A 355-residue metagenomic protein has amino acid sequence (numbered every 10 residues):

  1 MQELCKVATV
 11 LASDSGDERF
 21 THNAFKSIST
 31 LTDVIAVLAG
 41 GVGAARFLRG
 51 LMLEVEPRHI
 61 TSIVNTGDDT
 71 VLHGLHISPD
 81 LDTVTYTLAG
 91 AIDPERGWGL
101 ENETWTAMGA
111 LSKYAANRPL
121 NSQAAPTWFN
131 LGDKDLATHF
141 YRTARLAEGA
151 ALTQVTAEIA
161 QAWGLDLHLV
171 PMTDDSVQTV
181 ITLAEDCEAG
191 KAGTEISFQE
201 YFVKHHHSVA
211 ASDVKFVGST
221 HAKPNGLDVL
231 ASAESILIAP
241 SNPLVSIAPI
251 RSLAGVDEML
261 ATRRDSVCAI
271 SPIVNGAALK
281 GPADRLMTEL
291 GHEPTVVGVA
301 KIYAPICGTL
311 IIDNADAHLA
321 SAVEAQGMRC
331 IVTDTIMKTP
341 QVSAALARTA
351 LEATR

Functional and structural regions predicted by a protein language model:
L4, N23-N102, Y201-S232, V342-S343 (+2 more regions): N-terminal glycine-/serine-/threonine-rich phosphate-binding loop
L11-A12, D17: Short, intrinsically disordered low-complexity segments enriched in Ser/Thr with adjacent Pro
V42, G218-T220, N242-L253: Active-site glycine- and acidic-residue-rich loops that bind and position anionic ligands or nucleotide-like cofactors
E56-R58, R263-V267, M328: A short helix->loop->beta-strand "cap" motif at the edges of active sites that frequently abuts
T61-N65, S266-I273, T309-N314: Short internal beta-strands
V64-G218, L227: Electropositive, gly/pro-rich neighborhoods at or near active sites that engage anionic ligands
A248-L290: Redox- and metal-dependent alpha/beta enzyme cores, enriched for Fe-S-associated oxidoreductases and cofactor-handling
K280-R355: C-terminal functional extensions of proteins
